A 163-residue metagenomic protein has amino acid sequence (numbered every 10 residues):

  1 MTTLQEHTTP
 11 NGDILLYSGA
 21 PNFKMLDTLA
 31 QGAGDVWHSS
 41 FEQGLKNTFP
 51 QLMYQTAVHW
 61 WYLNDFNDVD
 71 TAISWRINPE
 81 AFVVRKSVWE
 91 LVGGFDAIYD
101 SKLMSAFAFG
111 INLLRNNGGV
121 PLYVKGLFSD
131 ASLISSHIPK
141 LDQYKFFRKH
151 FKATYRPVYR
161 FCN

Functional and structural regions predicted by a protein language model:
T2-P10, Q55-D68, S135-N163: Non-catalytic membrane-proximal stalk/linker segments that position and tether the catalytic domains
L4-Y54, G119: Conserved donor NDP-sugar-binding/catalytic core segment of glycosyltransferases
G32-S40, Y54-N67, W89-I98: Short charge-dense sequence patches
H59-V84: A recurrent flexible, glycine/aromatic-enriched loop bordering the glycosyltransferase active site that acts as
R76-E80, V84, E90, G94-S101 (+2 more regions): Conserved nucleotide-sugar donor-binding catalytic segment
F82, A106-F107: Generic non-transmembrane alpha-helix signal with a bias for helix starts/N-cap capping motifs
I98-S101, F107-D130, S135, P139 (+1 more regions): Catalytic donor-sugar/metal-binding loop of nucleotide-sugar-dependent glycosyltransferases
